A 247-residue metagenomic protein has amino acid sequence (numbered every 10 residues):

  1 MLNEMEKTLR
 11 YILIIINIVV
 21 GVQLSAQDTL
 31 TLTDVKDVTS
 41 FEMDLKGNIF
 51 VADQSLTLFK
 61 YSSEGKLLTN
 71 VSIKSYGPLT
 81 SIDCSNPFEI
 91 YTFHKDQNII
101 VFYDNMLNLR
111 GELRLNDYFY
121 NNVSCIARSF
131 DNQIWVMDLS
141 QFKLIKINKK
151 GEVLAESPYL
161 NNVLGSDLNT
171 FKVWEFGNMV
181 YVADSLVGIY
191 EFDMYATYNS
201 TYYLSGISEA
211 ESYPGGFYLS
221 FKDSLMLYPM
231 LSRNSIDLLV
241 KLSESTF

Functional and structural regions predicted by a protein language model:
I12-G21: Bacterial N-terminal signal peptides
Q27-T33, K66-S72, L109-N116, V153-G165 (+3 more regions): A short beta-strand motif characteristic of beta-propeller blades
L32-S55: Beta-strand-rich domains and repeat architectures in extracellular enzymes and scaffolds, especially beta-propellers
D37-E42, P78-I82, Y120-A127, G165-K172 (+2 more regions): Repeated scaffold domains used in trafficking and secretory/extracellular systems, primarily beta-propellers
N48-F50, E89-Y91, Q133-V136, M179-V182 (+1 more regions): Conserved beta-propeller blade signature
S55-L58, D96-I99, S140-K143, M179 (+3 more regions): Loop/turn residues immediately N-terminal
S62-K66, D104-N108, N148-G151, D193-Y195 (+1 more regions): Short loop/turn segments that connect beta-strands within beta-propeller blades
L67-Y91, G111-Y120: Blade-loop segments of beta-propeller domains
